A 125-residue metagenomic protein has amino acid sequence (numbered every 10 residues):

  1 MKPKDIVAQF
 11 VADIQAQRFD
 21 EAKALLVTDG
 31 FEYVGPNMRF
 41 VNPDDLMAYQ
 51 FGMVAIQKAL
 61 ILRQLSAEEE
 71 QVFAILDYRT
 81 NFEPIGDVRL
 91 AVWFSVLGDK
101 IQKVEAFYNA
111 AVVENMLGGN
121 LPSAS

Functional and structural regions predicted by a protein language model:
M1-S125: C-terminal and inter-domain tail/linker signature
